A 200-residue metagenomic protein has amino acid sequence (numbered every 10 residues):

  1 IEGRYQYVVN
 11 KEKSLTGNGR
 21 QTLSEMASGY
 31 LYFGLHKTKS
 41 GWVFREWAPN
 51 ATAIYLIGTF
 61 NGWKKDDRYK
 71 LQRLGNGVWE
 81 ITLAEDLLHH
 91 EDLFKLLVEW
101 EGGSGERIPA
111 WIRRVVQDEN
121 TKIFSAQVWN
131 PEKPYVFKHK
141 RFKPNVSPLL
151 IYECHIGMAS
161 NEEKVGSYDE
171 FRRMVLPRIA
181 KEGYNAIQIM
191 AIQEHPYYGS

Functional and structural regions predicted by a protein language model:
I1-V43, K64, K70-E153, M158-E163 (+1 more regions): The feature marks proteins involved in alpha-glucan
E46, L96, C154, I179 (+1 more regions): Conserved, mostly hydrophobic/aromatic
W47-I54: Short proline/glycine-enriched turn/loop motifs at strand-loop junctions of beta-rich domains
A48, F60, H155: A broadly conserved detector of short glycine/acidic/proline-rich loop/turn motifs that flank catalytic sites and bind
L56-G58: Conserved aromatic beta-strand anchor motif in extracellular beta-sandwich/beta-rich domains
H139-R141, R172-G183: Short amphipathic alpha-helices and their capping/turn segments at secondary-structure boundaries
G166, R178-S200: Aromatic-lined carbohydrate-binding/catalytic grooves of carbohydrate-active enzymes
